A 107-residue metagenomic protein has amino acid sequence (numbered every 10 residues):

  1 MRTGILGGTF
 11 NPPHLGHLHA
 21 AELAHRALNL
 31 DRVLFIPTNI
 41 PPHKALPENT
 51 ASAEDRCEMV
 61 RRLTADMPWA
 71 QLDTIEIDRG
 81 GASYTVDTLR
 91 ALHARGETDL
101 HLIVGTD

Functional and structural regions predicted by a protein language model:
M1-D107: Nucleotidyltransferase catalytic core that binds NTPs
